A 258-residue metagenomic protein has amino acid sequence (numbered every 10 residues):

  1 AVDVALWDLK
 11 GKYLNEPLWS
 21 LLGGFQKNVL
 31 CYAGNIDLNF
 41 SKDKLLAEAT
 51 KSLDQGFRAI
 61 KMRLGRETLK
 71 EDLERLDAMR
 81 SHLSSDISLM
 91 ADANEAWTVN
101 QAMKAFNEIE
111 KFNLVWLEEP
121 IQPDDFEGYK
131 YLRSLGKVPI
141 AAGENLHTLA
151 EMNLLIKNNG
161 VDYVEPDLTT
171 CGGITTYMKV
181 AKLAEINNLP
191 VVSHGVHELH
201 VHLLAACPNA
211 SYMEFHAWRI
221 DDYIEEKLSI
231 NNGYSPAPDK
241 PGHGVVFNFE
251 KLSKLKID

Functional and structural regions predicted by a protein language model:
A1-L89, N94-A96, N100-M103, N107-K111 (+3 more regions): N-terminal capping/lid subdomain adjacent to the active-site entrance of alpha/beta enzymes
N107, N113, D124-Y234: Shared catalytic-loop signature of beta/alpha-barrel
I121: Phosphate/pyrophosphate-binding betaalpha-module
